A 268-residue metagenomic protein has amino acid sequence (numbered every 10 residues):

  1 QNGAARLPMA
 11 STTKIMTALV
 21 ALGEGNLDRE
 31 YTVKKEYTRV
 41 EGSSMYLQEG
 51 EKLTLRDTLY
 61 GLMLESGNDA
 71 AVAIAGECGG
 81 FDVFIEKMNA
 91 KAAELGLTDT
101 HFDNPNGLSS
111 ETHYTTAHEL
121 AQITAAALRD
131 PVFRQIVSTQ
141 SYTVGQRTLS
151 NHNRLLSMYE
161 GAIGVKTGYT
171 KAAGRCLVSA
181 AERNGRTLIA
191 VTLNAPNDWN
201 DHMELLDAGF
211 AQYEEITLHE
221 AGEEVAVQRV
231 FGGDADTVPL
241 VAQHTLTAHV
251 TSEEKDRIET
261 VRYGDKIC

Functional and structural regions predicted by a protein language model:
Q1-H118, Q122-P131: Active-site-adjacent loops and short helices of periplasmic peptidoglycan-processing enzymes
L97-T98, S109-C268: Domain-terminus/edge residues, biased toward the C-terminal soluble/receptor-binding domains of extracytoplasmic
